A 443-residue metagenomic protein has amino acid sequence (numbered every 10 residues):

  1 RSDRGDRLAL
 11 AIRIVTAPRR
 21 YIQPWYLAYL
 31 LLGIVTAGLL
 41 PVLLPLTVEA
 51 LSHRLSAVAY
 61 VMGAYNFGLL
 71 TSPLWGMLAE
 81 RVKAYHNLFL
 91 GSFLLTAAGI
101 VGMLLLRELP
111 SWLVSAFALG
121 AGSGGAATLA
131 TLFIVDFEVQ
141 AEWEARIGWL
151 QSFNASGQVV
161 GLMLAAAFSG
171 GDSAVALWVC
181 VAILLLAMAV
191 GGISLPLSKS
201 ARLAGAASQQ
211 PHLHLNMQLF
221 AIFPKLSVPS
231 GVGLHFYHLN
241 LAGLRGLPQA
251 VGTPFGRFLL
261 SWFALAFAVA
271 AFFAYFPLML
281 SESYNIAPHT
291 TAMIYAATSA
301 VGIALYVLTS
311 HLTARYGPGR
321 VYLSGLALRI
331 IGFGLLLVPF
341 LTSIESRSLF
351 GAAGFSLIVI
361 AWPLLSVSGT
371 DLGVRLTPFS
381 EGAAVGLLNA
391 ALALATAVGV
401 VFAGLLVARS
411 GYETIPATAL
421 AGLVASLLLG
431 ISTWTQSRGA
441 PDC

Functional and structural regions predicted by a protein language model:
D3-R19, S198-L259: Juxtamembrane intracellular "pre-TM" segments in multi-pass secondary transporters
L10-N66, R257, S261, A266 (+1 more regions): Helix-loop boundary and gating motifs at the non-cytosolic
Y60-M77, A296-L308: Central cavity-lining transmembrane alpha-helices of secondary-active solute carriers, predominantly the Major
S72-A84, L305-P318, V407: Helix-to-loop junctions at the C-terminal end of transmembrane segments in multipass secondary transporters
R81-F93, R315-A327: Cytoplasmic membrane-interface "Motif A"-like loop-to-helix N-cap segments of 12-TM Major Facilitator Superfamily
L119-N154: Cytoplasmic helix-loop-helix junction between adjacent transmembrane helices in 12-TM secondary transporters
L177-I193, P416-I431: Symmetry-related core transmembrane helices of the 12-TM Major Facilitator Superfamily/SLC fold
R320-S366: C-terminal transmembrane helical hairpin of 12-TM major facilitator-type secondary transporters
